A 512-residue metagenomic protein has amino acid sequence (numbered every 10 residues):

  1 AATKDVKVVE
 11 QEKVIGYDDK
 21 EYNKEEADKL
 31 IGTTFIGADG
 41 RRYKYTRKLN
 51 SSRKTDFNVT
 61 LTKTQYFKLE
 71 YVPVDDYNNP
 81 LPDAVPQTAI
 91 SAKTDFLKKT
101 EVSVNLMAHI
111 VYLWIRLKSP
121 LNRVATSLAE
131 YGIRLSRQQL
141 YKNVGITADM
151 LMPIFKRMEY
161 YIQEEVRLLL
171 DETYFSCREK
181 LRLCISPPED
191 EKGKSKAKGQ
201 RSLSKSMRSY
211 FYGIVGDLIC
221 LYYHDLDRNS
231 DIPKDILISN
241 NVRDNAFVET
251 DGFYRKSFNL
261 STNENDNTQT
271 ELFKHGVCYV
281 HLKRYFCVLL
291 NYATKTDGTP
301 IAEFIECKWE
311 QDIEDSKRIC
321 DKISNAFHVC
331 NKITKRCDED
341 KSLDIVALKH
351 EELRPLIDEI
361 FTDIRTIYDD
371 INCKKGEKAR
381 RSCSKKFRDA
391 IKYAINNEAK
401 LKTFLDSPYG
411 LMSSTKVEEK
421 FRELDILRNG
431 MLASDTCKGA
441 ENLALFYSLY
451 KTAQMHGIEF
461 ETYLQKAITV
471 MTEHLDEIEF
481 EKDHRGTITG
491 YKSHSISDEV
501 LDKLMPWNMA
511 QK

Functional and structural regions predicted by a protein language model:
A1-K98, L170, S176, E191-K192 (+1 more regions): Short, flexible loop/hinge motifs at secondary-structure junctions
T3-V9, E130-I133, G145-T250, Y254 (+1 more regions): RNase H-like nuclease fold core
T34, Y43, E70, P120 (+9 more regions): Beta-sheet entry/capping signal
G37, P73-V74, I110, V124 (+8 more regions): Mobile genetic element proteins and their domesticated derivatives, centered on retroelements and DNA transposons
T46, P82-A84, C177-E179, S186 (+7 more regions): Short helix/loop capping segments that flank catalytic or ligand/cofactor-binding pockets
N58-V166, Y450: Short, positively charged, Gly/Tyr-enriched micro-motifs that form contact patches at catalytic or ligand/partner
G252, N263-Q311: Conserved beta-strand -> loop -> alpha-helix junction used to position metal-binding or nucleic-acid-contacting
F253-R255, Q311, D315-K512: Acidic/histidine-rich catalytic cores and adjacent linkers of DNA breakage/strand-transfer/modification proteins
